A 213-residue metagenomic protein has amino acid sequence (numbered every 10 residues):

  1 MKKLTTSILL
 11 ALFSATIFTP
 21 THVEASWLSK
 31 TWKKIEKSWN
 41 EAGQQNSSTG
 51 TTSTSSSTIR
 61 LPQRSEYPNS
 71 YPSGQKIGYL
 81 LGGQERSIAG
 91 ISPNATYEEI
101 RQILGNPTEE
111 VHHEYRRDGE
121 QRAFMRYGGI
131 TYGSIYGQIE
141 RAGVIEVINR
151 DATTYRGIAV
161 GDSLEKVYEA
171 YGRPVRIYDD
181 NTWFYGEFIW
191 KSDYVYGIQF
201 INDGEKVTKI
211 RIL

Functional and structural regions predicted by a protein language model:
M1-A25: Sec-dependent N-terminal signal peptides of Gram-positive bacterial secreted proteins and lipoproteins
I17-I35, W39: Sec-dependent signal peptide cleavage junction
T19, S55-S57, S87: Generic short amphipathic/hydrophobic targeting helices enriched at N-termini, encompassing Sec-type signal peptides
K33-E66, S70: Ser/Thr/Gly/Pro-rich low-complexity, disordered linker/stalk segments of secreted and cell-surface proteins
I59-L81, E85-A89, P93-Q138, A159-L213: A cross-family detector of function-defining hotspots
R141-R150: Right-handed parallel beta-helix
R156: Glycine-rich loop/hinge motif
